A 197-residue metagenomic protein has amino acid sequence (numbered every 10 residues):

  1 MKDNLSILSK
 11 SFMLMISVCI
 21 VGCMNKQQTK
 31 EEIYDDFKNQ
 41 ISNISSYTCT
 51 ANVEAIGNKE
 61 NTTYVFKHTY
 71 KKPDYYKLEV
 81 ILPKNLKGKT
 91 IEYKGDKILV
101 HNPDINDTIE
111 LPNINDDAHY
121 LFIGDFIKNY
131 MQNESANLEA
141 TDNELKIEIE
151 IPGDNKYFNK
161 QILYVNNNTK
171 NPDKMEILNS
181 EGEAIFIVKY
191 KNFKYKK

Functional and structural regions predicted by a protein language model:
K2, S6, L14-F66, Y70-K72: N-terminal leader/targeting segments and the immediate start of mature chains
Q40-N43, A51-A55, D96, V100-N155: Flexible, processing/modification-adjacent segments and terminal tails in exported/periplasmic/extracellular proteins
S45-S46, T69-Y76, E92-K97, V165-D173 (+1 more regions): Short, solvent-exposed coil/turn segments at beta-strand boundaries
N58-N61, P83-K87, N155-K156, E181-A184: Solvent-exposed loop/turn segments connecting transmembrane beta-strands in outer-membrane beta-barrel proteins
V65-K67, G88-T90, N137, K160-Y164: Short, surface-exposed charged micro-motifs
T69-L121, F186: An acidic-aromatic
A140-K197: Gly/Pro-enriched, hydrophobic low-complexity segments that function as extracytoplasmic propeptides/linkers
